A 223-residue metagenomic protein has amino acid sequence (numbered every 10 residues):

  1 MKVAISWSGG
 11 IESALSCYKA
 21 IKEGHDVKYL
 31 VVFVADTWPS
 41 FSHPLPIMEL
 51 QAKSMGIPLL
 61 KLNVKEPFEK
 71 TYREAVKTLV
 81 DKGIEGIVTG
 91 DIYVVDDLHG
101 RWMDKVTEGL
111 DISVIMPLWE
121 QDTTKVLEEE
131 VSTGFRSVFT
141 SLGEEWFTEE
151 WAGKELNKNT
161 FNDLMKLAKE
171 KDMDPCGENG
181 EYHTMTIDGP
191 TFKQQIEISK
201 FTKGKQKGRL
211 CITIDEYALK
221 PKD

Functional and structural regions predicted by a protein language model:
M1-K2, M55-L60, G83-V88, W102-D111 (+2 more regions): ATP/NTP-dependent adenylation/nucleotidyl-transfer catalytic domains that generate, transfer, or process NMP-activated
M1-S141, E170: ATP-dependent adenylation/nucleotidyltransferase module used to activate substrates
